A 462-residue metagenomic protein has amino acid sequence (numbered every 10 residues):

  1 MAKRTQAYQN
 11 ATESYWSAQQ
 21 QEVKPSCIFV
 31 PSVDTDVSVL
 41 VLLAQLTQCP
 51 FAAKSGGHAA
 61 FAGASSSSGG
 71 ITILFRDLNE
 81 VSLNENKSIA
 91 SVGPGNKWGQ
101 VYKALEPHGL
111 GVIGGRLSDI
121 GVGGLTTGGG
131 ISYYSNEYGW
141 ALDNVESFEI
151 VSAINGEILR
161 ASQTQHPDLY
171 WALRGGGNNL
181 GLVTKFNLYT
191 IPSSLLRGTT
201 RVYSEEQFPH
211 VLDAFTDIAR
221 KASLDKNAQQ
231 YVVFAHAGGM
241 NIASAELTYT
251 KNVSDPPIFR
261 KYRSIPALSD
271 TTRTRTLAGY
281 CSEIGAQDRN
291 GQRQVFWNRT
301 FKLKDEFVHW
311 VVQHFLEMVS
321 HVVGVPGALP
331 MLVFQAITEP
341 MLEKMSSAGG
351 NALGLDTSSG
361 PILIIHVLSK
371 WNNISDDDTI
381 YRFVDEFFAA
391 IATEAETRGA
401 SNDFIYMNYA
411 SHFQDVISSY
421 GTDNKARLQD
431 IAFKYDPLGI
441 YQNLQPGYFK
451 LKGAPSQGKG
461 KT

Functional and structural regions predicted by a protein language model:
M1-T462: Soluble FAD-dependent oxygen oxidases
